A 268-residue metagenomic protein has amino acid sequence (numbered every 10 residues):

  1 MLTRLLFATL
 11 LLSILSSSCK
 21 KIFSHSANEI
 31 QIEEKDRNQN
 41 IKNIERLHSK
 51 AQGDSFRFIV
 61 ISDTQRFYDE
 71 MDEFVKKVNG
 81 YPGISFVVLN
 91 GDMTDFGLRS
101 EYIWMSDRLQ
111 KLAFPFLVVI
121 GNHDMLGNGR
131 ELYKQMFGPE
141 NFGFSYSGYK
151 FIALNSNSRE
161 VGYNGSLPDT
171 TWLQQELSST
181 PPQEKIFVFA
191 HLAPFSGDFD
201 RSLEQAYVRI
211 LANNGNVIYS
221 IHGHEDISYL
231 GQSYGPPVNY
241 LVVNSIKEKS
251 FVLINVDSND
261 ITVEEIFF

Functional and structural regions predicted by a protein language model:
M1-C19: Sec-dependent bacterial lipoprotein signal peptides
C19-W104: N-terminal active-site segment of His-dependent metallophosphoesterases
I22-N40, E45, I61, Y229-F268: Binuclear metal-dependent phosphoesterase catalytic core
H48-F58, G143-A153, T180-F187, S233-N239 (+1 more regions): Beta-strand-turn-beta hairpins that frame and shape the catalytic cleft of phosphate-ester-processing enzymes
D54, F67-F74, N90, E101 (+4 more regions): Stable alpha-helical elements in mature extracytoplasmic
D63, G91-D92, G121-N122, H191 (+1 more regions): Active-site glycine-centered loops adjacent to acidic/histidine catalytic or metal-binding residues that shape
E70-Y146: Core catalytic region of metal-dependent phosphoesterases/phosphodiesterases, especially metallo-beta-lactamase-like
N79-V87, V161-N239, T262: His/acidic metal-ligating clusters that form di-metal
